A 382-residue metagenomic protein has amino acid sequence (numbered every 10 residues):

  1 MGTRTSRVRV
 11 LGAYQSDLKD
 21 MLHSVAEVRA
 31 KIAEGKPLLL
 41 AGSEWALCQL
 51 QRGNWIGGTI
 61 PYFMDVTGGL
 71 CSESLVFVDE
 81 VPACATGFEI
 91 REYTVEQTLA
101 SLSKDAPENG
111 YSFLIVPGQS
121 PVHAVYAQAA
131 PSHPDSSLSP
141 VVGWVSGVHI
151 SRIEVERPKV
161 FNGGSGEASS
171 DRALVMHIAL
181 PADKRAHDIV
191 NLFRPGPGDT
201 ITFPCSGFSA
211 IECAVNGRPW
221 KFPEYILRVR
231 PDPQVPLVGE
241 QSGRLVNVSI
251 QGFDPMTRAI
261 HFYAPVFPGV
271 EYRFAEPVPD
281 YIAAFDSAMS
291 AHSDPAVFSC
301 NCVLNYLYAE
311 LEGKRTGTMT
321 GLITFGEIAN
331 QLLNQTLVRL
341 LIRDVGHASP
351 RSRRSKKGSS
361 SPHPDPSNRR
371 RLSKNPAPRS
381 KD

Functional and structural regions predicted by a protein language model:
G2-D382: Hydrophobic alpha/beta core scaffold segments
